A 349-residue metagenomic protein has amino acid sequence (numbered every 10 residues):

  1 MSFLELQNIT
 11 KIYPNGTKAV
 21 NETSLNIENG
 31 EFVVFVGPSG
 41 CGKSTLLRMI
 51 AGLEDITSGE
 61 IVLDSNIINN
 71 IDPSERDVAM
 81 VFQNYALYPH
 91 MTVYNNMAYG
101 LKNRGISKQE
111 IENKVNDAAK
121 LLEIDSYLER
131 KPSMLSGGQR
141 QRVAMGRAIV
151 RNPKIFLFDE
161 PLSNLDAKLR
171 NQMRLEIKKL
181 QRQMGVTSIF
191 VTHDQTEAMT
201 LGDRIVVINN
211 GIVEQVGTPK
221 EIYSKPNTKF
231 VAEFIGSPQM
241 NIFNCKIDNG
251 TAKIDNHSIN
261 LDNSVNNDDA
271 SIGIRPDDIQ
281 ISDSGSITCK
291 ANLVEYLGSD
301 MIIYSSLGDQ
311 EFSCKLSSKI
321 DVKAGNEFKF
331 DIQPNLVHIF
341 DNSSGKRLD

Functional and structural regions predicted by a protein language model:
E5, N26, V62, K329-D331: ABC ATPase nucleotide-binding domain
V36-P38: The feature captures the beta-strand-to-loop junction immediately N-terminal to the Walker
A51: Helix-to-loop junction immediately C-terminal to a conserved catalytic motif
T57-E60, E110, N210, V337: Conserved coupling/switch loops of ABC nucleotide-binding domains, chiefly the family-specific signature
G59-I67: Conserved ABC transporter NBD signature motif
P73-F230: ABC ATPase nucleotide-binding domains
P238-M240, T251-D349: Non-catalytic connector elements of ABC transporters
